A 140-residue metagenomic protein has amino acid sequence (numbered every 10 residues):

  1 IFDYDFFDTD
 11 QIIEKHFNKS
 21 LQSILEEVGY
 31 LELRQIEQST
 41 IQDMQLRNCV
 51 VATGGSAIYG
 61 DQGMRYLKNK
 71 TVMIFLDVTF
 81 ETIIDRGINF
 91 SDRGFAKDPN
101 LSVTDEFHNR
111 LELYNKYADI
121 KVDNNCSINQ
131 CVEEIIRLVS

Functional and structural regions predicted by a protein language model:
I1, L111-S140: NTP-dependent small-molecule kinase module
F7, V72-I74, I120-V122: Hydrophobic/aromatic beta-strand patches that form the interior of the parallel beta-sheet core in alpha/beta enzyme
D8-A57, D61-R65: ATP-dependent small-molecule kinase phosphotransfer cores that center on conserved nucleotide phosphate-binding segments
R47-N48, K70-T71, Y117-A118: Short, well-ordered alpha-helix to beta-strand connector turns
G54-I58, T79-E81, S127: Short glycine-rich anion-binding loops that position phosphate/pyrophosphate groups of nucleotides and phosphorylated
Q62-R65, D85-N89, E133-I136: Short amphipathic alpha-helical segments
K70-L113: A glycine- and Lys/Arg-enriched "phosphate-lid" helix/loop adjacent to the NTP-binding pocket of small-molecule kinases
